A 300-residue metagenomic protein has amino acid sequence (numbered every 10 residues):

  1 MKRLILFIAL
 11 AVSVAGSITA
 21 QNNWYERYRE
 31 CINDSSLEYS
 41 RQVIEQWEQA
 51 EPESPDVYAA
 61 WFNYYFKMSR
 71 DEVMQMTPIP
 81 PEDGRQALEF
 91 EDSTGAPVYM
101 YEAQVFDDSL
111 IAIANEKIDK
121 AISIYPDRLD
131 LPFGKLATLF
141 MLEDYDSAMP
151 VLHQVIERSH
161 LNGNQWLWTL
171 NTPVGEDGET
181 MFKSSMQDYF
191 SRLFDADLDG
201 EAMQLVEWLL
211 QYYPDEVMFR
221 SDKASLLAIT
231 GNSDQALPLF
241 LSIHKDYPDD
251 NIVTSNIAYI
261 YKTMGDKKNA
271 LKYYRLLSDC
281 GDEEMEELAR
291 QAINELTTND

Functional and structural regions predicted by a protein language model:
Q21-W24, P55-D56, L129-D130, G163 (+5 more regions): Helix-start (N-cap) detector for alpha-helical repeat units in TPR-like alpha-solenoids, especially tetratricopeptide
P52-E53, P126-D127, H160, P214 (+3 more regions): Short coil turns that delineate tetratricopeptide repeat
A60-W61, Y65, G134, D188 (+3 more regions): Canonical tetratricopeptide repeat
Y64-K120, I124, M141, D146 (+2 more regions): Short coil/linker segments at helix-helix boundaries
V174-D246: Alpha-helical adaptor scaffolds
